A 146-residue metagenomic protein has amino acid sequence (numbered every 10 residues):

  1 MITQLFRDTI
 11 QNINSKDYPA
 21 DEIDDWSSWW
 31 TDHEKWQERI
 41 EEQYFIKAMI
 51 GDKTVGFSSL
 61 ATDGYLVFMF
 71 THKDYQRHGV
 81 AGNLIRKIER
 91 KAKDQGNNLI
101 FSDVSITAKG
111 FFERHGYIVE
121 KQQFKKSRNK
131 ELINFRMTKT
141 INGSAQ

Functional and structural regions predicted by a protein language model:
Q4-Q76, I85-K87, T107, T140: Acetyl-CoA-dependent GNAT
T9, K91, F111: Short alpha-helical functional segments enriched in proximate histidine and acidic residues
W36-E38, S58, A92, K126-N129: Short secondary-structure boundary/capping segments
G79: Conserved G/P- and acidic residue-centered "switch" motifs that form tight phosphate/ATP-binding loops in soluble
A92-S105: Conserved GNAT acetyl-CoA-binding A-motif
F101-D103, I118-R136: Conserved catalytic-core motifs of GNAT/GCN5-like acyltransferases
F112-E113, Y117: Conserved active-site tyrosine of GNAT-family acetyltransferases
T140-Q146: Generic C-terminal helix-cap and adjacent flexible tail
